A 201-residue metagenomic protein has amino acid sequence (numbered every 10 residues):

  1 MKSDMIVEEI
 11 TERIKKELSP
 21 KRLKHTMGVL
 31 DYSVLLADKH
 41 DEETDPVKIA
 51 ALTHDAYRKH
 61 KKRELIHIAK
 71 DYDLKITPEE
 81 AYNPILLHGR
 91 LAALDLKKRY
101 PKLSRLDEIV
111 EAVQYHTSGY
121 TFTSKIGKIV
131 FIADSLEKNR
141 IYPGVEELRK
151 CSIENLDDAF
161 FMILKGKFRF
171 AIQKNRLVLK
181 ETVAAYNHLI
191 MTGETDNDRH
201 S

Functional and structural regions predicted by a protein language model:
K2-L18: Generic N-terminal amphipathic, Lys/Arg-enriched alpha-helix
T11-K16, K39-M162: Divalent metal-dependent catalytic cores for phosphoryl transfer on phosphate-bearing substrates
L156-K174: Long, amphipathic alpha-helical surface segments
R169-S201: Charged phosphate-binding loop/patch that engages nucleotide di/tri-phosphates or the phosphate backbone of nucleic
